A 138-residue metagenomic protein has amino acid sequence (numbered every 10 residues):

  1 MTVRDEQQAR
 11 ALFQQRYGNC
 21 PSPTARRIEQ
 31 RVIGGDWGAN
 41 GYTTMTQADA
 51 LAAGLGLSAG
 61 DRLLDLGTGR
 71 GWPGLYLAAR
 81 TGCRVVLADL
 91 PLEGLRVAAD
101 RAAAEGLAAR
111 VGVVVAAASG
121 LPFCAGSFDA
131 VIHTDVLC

Functional and structural regions predicted by a protein language model:
M1-V32: N-terminal, positively charged/glycine-rich alpha-helical extensions of SAM-dependent methyltransferases
R31-G41: Class I SAM-dependent methyltransferase Rossmann-like catalytic core, especially the SAM/SAH-binding loop
G41-A59: Conserved alpha-helix/loop element of class I SAM-dependent methyltransferases that forms part of the SAM/SAH-binding
G60, F128-D129: Local beta-strand N-terminus motif with an aromatic residue
R62-G120: Class I SAM-dependent methyltransferase SAM/SAH-binding core
F123-A125: Short amphipathic alpha-helix with an adjacent loop that forms part of the alpha/beta core around
I132: A conserved beta-strand element that flanks and buttresses the S-adenosyl-L-methionine
D135-V136: Short catalytic micro-motifs in class I SAM-dependent methyltransferases
